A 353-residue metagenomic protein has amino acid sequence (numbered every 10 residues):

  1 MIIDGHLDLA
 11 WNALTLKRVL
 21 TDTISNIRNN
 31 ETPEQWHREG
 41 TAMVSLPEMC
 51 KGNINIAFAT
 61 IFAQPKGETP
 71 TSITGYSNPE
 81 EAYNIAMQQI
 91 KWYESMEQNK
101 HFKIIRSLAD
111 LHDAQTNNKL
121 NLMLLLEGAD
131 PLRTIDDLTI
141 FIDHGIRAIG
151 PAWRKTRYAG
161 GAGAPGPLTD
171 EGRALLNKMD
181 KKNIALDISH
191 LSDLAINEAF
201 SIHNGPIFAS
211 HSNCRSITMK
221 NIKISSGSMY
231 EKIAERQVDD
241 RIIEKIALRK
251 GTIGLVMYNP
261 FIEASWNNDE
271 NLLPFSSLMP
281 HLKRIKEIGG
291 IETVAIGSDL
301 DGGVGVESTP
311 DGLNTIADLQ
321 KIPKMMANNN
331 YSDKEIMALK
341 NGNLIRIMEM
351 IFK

Functional and structural regions predicted by a protein language model:
M1-R173, R215-M229, I233-K353: N-terminal hydrophobic targeting/anchoring segments and the immediately downstream early-domain regions of hydrolases
G166-S201, P206-S212: Loop-centered beta-sheet repeat module
